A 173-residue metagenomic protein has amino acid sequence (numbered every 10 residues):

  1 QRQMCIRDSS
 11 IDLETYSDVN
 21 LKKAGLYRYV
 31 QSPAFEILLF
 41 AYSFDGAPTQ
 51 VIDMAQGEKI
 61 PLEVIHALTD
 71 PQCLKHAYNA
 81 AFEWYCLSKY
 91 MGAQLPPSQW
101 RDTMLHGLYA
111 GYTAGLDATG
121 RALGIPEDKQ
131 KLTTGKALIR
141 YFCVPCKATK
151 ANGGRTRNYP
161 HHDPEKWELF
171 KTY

Functional and structural regions predicted by a protein language model:
Q1-I6: Short, small-residue-biased leader/transition segments that mark boundaries at the very start of proteins
R7-D18, K22-L26: Two-metal-ion RNase H-like nuclease active-site motif
N20-A41: A short alpha/beta connector and helix-capping loop motif
F35-Y42, G46-E63, A67-Y173: Active-site-proximal helix-loop-helix substrate-binding element of RNase H-like nuclease domains
